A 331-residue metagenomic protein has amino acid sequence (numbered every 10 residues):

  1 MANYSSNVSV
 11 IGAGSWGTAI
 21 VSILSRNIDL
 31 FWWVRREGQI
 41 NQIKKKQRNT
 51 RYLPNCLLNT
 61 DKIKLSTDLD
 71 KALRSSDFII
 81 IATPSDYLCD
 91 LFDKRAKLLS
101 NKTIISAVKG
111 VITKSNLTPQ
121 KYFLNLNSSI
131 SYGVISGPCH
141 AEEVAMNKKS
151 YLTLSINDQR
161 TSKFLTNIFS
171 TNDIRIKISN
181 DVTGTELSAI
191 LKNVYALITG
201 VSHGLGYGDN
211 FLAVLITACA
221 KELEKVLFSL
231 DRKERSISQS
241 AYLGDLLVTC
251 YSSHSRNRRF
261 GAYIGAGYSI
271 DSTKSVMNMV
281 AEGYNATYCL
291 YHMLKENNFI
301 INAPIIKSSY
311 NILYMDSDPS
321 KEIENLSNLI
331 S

Functional and structural regions predicted by a protein language model:
M1-L57, K62-T67: NAD(P)+-binding Rossmann beta1-loop-alpha1 motif at the extreme N-terminus of oxidoreductases
G14, T18, E37, S66 (+18 more regions): Electropositive phosphate-/nucleotide-binding environments in soluble metabolic enzymes
L58-T60, S66-R74, F78-K148, L165: Rossmann-like NAD(P)(H) cofactor-binding subdomain of soluble oxidoreductases
V111-D209: Rossmann-fold dinucleotide-binding core
K149-L154, T183-F228, Q239-R259: Active-site-proximal catalytic alpha-helix in oxidoreductases
T199-G200, F228-S331: NAD(P)-dependent Rossmann-like dehydrogenase/reductase catalytic/cofactor-binding core
